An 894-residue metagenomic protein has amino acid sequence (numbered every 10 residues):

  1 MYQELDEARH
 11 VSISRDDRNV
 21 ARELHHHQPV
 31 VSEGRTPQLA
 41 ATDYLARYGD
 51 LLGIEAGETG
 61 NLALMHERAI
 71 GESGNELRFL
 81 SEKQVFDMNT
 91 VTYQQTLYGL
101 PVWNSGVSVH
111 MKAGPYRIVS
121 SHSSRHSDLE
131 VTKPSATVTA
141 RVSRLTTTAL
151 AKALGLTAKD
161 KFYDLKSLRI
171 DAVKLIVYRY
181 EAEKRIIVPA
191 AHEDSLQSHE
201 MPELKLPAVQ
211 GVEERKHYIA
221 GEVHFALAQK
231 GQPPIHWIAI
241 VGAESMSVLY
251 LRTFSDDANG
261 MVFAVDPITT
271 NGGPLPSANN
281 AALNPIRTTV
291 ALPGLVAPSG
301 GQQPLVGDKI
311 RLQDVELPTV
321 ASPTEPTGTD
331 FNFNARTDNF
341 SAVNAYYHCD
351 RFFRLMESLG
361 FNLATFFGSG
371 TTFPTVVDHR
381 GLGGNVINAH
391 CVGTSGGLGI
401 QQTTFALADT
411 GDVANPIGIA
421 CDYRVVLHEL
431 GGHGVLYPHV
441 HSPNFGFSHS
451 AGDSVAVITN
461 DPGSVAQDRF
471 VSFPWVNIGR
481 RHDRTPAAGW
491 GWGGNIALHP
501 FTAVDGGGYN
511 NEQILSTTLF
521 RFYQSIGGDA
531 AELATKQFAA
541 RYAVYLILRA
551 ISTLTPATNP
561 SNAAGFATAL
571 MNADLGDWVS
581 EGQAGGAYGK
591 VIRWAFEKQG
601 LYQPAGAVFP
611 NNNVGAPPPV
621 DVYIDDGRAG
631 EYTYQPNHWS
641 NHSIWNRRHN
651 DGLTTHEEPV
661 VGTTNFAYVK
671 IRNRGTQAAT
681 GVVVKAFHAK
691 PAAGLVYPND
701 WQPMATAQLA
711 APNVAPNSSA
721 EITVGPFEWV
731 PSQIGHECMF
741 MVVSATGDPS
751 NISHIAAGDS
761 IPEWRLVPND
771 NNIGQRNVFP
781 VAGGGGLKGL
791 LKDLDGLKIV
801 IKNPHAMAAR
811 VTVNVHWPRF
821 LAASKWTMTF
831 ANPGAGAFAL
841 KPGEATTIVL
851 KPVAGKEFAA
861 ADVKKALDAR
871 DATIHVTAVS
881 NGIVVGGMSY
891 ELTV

Functional and structural regions predicted by a protein language model:
M1-T270, E357, F361-I400: Segments that shape or occlude catalytic/ligand-binding pockets
V20, L100, P115-R117, S245-S247 (+5 more regions): Residue-level signal for well-ordered, solvent-exposed loop/turn and beta-edge residues enriched in charged/polar side
K174-V212, N271-P285, L317-E325, T329 (+9 more regions): Surface-exposed intrinsically disordered loops and tails
A228-K230, P234-D350: Secretory-pathway-linked proteins and extracytosolic
A335-L427, G431-G615: Zinc-dependent metallohydrolase catalytic domains
P610-V894: Extracellular/luminal regions of secreted and cell-surface proteins that mediate adhesion/ECM remodeling
